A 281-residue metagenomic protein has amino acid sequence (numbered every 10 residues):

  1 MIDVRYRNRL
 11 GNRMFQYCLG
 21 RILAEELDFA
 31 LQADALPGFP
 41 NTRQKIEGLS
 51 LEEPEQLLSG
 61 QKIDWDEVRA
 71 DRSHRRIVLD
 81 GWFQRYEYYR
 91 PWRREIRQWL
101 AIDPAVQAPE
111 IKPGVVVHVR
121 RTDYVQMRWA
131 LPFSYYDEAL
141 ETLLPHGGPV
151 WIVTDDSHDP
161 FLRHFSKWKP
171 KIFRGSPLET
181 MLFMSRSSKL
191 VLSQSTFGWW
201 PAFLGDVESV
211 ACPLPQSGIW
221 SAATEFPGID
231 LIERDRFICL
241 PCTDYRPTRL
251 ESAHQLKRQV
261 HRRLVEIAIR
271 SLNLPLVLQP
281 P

Functional and structural regions predicted by a protein language model:
I2, E25-L31, E208-V210: Short helix-capping/linker segments at secondary-structure and domain boundaries
D3, L36-G148, I238-P281: Secretory-pathway luminal glycosyltransferase catalytic domains
Y6-F15, Q126-W129: A short, glycine/small-residue-rich beta-strand->loop->alpha-helix junction that serves as a flexible
L10, L144-G228: Donor-binding and catalytic core of enzymes assembling or modifying cell-surface/extracellular glycoconjugates
Q16-L23: Short amphipathic alpha-helix
L27-P40, T154: A short beta-strand-loop structural module common to alpha/beta enzyme folds
K171-G175, G228-T243: Short acidic-hydrophobic, aromatic-tinged amphipathic segments that line or gate anion-handling sites
